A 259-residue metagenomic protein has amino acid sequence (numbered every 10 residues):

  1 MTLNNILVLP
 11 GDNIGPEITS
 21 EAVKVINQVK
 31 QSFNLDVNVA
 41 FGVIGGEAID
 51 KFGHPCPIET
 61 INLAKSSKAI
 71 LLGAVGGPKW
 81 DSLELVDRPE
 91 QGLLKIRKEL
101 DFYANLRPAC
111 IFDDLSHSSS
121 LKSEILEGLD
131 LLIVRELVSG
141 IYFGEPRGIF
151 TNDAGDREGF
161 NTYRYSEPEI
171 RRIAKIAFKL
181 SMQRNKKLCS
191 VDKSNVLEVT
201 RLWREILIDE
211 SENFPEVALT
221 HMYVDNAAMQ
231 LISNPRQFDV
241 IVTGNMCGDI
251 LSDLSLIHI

Functional and structural regions predicted by a protein language model:
T2-I6: Extreme N-terminal starter segment of soluble prokaryotic enzymes
L7-K24, V29, D153-D225: Glycine-rich phosphate/diphosphate-binding loop of Rossmann-like nucleotide-binding domains
D12-G15, K68, V134, A177 (+1 more regions): Buried hydrophobic positions in well-ordered alpha/beta secondary-structure cores of metabolic enzymes
N34-I58, M229-L231: N-terminal beta-loop-helix "entrance" segment that forms/cooperates in small-molecule cofactor or anionic ligand
D50-F160, M246-G248: N-terminal glycine-rich phosphate/adenylate-binding segment common to multiple enzyme folds
K51-F52, C56, E198-I208, I232-F238: Short glycine/threonine-rich loop-to-helix capping motif typified by GTGT followed within a few residues by an Asp-Pro
Y223-S233: Glycine-rich oxoanion-binding loops at beta->alpha junctions
I257-I259: Conserved small/polar residues in nucleotide/adenosyl-binding loops
